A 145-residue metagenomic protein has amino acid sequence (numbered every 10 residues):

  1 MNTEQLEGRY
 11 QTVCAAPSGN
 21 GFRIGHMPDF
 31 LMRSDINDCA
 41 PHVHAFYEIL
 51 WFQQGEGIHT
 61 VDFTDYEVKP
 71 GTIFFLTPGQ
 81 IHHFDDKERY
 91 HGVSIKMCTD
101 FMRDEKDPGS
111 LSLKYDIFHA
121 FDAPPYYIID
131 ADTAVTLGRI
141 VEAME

Functional and structural regions predicted by a protein language model:
M1-T60, T64-E67: Generic protein-terminus/edge-of-domain signal
N2-G21, D85-E145: A hydrophobic/aromatic-rich effector-binding and dimerization subdomain of bacterial HTH-type transcriptional regulators
Q54, P78, M97-T99: Residues immediately flanking
I58-T60, L76, I81-K87, V93: Short beta-strand His + acidic residue motifs that chelate non-heme Fe in jelly-roll/DSBH and cupin folds
F63-T77: Short acidic-glycine-tyrosine-enriched beta hairpin
D65-E67, I81, Y126: Well-ordered beta-strand positions in beta-sheet-rich domains
